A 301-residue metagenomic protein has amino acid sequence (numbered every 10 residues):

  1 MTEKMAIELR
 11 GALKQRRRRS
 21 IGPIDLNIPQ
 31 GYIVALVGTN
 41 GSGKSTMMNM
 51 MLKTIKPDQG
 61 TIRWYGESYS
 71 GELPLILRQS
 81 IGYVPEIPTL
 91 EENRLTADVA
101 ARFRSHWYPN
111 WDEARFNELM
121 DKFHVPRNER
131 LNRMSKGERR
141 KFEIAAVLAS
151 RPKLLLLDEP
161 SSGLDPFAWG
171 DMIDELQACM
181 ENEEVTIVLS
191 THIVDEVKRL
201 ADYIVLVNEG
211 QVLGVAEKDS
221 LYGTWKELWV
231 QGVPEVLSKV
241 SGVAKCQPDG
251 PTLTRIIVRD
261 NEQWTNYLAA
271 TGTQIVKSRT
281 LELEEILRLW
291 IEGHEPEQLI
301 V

Functional and structural regions predicted by a protein language model:
V37-T39: The feature captures the beta-strand-to-loop junction immediately N-terminal to the Walker
L52: Helix-to-loop junction immediately C-terminal to a conserved catalytic motif
G60-S70, L77: Conserved ABC transporter NBD signature motif
Y83-F142: ABC-family P-loop ATPase nucleotide-binding domains
L155-E159: Catalytic Walker B motif of ABC-type/P-loop ATPase nucleotide-binding domains
I173-R259: ABC transporter nucleotide-binding domain
T252-V301: C-terminal coupling/interaction segments
